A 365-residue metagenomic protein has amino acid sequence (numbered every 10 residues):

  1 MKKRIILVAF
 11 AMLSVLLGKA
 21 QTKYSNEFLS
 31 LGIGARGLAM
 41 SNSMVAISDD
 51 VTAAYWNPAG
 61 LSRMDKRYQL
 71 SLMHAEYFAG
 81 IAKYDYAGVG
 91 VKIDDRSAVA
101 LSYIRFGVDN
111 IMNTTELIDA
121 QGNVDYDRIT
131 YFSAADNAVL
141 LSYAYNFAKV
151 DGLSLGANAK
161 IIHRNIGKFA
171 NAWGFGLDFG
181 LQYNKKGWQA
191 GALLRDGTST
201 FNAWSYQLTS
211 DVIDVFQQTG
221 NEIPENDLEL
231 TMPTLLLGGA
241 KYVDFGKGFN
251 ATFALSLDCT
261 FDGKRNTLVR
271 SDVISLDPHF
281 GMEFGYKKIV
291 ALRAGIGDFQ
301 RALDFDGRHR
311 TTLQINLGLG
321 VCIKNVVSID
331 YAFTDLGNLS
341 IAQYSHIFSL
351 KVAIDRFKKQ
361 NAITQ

Functional and structural regions predicted by a protein language model:
M1-R4: Positively charged n-region of N-terminal signal peptides that target proteins for export
L7-A9: Sec-dependent N-terminal signal peptides
A11-K19: Hydrophobic h-region of N-terminal signal peptides that target proteins for export in Gram-negative bacteria
Q21-Q365: Subset of outer-membrane beta-barrel
